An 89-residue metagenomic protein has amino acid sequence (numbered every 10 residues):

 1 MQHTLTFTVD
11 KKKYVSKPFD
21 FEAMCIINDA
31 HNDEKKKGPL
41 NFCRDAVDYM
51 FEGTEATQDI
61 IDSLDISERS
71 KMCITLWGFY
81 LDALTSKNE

Functional and structural regions predicted by a protein language model:
M1-K12: Short acidic, Pro/Gly- and aromatic-enriched capping/linker segments at domain boundaries
Q2, F19-E89: Short, surface-exposed, charged amphipathic helix/loop patches that serve as local interaction elements
V15-K17: A sequence-level detector of short linear motifs
